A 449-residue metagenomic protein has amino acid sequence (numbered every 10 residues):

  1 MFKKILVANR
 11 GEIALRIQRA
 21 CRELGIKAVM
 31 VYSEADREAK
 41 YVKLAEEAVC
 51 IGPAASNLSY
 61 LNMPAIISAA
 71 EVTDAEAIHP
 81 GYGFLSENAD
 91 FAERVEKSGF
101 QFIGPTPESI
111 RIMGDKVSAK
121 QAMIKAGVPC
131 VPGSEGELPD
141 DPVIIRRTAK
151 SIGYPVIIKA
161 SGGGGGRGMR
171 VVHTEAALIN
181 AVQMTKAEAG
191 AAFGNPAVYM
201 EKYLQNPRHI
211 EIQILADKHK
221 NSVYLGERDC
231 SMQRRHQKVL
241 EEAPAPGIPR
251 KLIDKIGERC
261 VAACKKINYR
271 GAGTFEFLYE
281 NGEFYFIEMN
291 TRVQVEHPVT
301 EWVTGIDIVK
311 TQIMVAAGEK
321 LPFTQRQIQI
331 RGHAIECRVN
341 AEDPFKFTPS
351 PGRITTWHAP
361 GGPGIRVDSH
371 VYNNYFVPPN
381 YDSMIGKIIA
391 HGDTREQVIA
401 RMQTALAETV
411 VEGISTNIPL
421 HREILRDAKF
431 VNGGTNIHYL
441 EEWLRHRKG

Functional and structural regions predicted by a protein language model:
M1-A126, L138-R147, Q397: ATP-binding N-terminal substructure of ATP-dependent carboxylate-amine bond-forming enzymes
V7-E23, A48, E71-T73, E96 (+4 more regions): ATP-dependent carboxylate activation and anion-phosphoryl transfer catalytic cores that bind Mg-ATP to form
G133-S134: Conserved beta3 strand of the protein kinase N-lobe
R147-I157: Acidic/histidine-enriched active-site and ligand-binding environments that engage anionic O-linkages
V172: Conserved, charged catalytic cores of large soluble enzymes
